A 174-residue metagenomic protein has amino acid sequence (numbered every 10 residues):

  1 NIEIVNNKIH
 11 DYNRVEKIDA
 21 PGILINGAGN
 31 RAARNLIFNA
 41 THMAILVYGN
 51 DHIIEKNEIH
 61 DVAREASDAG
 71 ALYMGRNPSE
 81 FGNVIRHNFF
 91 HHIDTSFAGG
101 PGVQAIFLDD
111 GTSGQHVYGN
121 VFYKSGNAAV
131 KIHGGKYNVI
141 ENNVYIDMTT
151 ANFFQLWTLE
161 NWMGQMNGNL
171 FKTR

Functional and structural regions predicted by a protein language model:
N1-R174: Extracellular parallel beta-helix/beta-solenoid repeat domains
